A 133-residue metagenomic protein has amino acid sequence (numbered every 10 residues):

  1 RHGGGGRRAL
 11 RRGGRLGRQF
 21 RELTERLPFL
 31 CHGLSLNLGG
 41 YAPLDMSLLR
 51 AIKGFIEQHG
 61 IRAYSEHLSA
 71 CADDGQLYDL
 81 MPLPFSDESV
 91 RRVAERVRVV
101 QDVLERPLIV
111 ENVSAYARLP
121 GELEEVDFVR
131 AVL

Functional and structural regions predicted by a protein language model:
R1-P43, R50-G54: N-terminal pre-domain/capping segments
D45-L133: Active-site acidic/histidine proton-transfer and metal-coordination neighborhood in alpha/beta enzyme cores
